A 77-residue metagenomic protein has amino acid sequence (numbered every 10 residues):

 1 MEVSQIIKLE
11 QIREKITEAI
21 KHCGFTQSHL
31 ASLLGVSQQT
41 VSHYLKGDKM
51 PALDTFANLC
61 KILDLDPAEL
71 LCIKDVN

Functional and structural regions predicted by a protein language model:
M1-F25: A short, Lys/Arg-rich alpha-helix, primarily the initiator
K21, G35, K46-D48, D75: Residue-level detection of the helix-turn-helix DNA-binding "recognition helix"
G24, M50-L53: Residue at a beta-strand N-cap/secondary-structure junction
G24-H43: Short alpha-helical DNA-recognition segment
L45, L63, L71-K74: DNA major-groove recognition helix of helix-turn-helix
D54-E69: DNA major-groove recognition helix of helix-turn-helix/homeodomain DNA-binding modules
